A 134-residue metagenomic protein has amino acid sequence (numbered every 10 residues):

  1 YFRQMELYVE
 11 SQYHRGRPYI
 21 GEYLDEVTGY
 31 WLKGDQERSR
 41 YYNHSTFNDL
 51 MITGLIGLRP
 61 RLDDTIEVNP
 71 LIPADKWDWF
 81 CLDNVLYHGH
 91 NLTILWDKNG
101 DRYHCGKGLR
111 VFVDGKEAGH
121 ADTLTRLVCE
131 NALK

Functional and structural regions predicted by a protein language model:
Y1-H90, G100: Non-catalytic carbohydrate-binding regions of carbohydrate-active enzymes
V85-N91, L95-K134: C-terminal beta-sandwich/jelly-roll accessory domains of carbohydrate-active enzymes
